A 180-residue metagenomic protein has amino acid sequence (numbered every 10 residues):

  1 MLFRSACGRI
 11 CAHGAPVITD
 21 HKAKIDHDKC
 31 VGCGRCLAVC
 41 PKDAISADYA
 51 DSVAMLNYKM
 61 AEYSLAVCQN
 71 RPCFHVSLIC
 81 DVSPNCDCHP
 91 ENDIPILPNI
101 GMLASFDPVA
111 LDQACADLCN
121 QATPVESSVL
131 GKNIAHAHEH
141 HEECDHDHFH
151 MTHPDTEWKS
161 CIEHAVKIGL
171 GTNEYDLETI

Functional and structural regions predicted by a protein language model:
A6-I180: Extended, low-polarity segments enriched in aliphatic/aromatic residues
